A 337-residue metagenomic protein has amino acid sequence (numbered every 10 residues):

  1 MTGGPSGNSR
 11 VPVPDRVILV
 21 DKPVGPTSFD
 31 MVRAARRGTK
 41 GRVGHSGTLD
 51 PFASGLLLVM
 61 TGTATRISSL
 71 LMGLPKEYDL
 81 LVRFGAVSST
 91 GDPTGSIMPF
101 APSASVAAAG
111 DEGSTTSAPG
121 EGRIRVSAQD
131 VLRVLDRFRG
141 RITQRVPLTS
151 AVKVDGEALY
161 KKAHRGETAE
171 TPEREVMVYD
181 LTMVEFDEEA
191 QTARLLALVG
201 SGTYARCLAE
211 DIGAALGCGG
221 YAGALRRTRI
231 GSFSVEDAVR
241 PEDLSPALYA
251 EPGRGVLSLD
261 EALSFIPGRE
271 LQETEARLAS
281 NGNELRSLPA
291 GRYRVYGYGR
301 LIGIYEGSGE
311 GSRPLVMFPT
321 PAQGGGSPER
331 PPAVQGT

Functional and structural regions predicted by a protein language model:
M1-L49, A53, L74, A104-E121 (+1 more regions): Accessory RNA 3′-end/elbow-binding domains used by RNA modification enzymes
R42-M72, K161: Glycine/acidic-rich beta-strand-loop module
V59, L80, G156, L208 (+2 more regions): Residue-level signal for inorganic ion chemistry
S68-F84, A169-M183: Structural signature of FAD isoalloxazine-binding scaffolds in flavoprotein oxidoreductases
L70-T143: Acidic, low-complexity central loop/insert segments
G140, P172, F186-E189, I230: Short, conserved beta-turn/loop elements at beta-strand boundaries and strand-helix junctions
T149-S150, V154-Y179: Extended alpha-helical targeting/anchoring segments, especially N-terminal organellar/secretory targeting helices
A158, A163, T192-E236: Pseudouridine synthase
